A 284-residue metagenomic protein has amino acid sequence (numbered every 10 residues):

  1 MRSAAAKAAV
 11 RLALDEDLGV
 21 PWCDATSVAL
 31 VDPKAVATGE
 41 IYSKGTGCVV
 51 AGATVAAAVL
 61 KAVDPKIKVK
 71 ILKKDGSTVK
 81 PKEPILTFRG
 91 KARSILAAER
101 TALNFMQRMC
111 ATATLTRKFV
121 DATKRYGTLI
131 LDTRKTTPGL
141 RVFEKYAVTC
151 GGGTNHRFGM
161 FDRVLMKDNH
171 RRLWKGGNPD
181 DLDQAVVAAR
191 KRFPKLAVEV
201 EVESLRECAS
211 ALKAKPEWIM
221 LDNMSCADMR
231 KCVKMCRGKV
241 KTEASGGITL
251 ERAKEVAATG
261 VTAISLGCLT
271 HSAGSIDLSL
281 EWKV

Functional and structural regions predicted by a protein language model:
M1-A214, W218, R230-M235, K241-E243 (+3 more regions): Acidic/glycine-rich phosphate/pyrophosphate-binding loops and surrounding catalytic core that coordinate Mg2+
N223, G246, C268-L269: Short secondary-structure boundary segments
S225-M229: Nucleotide-binding motor/catalytic cores of P-loop/tubulin-like NTPases across gene-expression machines
S279-V284: Active-site loop ensemble at the mouth of alpha/beta enzyme cores that anchors a bound cofactor
